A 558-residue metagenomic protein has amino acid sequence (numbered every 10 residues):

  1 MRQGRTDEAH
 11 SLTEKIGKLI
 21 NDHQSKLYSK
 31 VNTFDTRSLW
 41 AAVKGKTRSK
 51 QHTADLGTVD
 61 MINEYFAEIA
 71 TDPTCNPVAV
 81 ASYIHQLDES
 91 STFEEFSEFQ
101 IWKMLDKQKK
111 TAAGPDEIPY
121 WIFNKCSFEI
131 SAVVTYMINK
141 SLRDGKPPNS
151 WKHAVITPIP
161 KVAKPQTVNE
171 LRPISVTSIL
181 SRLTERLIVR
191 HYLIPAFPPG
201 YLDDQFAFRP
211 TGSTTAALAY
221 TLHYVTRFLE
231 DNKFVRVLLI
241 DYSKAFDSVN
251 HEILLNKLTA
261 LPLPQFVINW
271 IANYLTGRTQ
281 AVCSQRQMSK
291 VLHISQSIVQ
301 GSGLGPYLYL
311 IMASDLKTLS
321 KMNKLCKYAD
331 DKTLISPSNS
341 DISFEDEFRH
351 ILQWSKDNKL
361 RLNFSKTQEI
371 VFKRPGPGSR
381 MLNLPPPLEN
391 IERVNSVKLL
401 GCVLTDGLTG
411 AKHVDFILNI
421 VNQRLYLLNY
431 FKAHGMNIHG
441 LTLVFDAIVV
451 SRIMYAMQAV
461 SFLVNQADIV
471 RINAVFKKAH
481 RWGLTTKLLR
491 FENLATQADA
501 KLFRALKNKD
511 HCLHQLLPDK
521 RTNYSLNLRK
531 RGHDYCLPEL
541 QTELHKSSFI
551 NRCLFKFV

Functional and structural regions predicted by a protein language model:
M1-T53, L443-T486: Arg/Lys-enriched, amphipathic patches
K30-N169, S175, I179, L183 (+3 more regions): Surface-exposed loop/turn segments and immediately adjacent short secondary-structure elements within folded domains
K109-I118, I156, T167-V176, T215-T259: Conserved catalytic palm subdomain of right-hand nucleotidyl-transferase polymerases, strongest for RNA-directed enzymes
I188-Q205, E230, P306-S336, R452: Active-site palm subdomain of RNA-directed nucleic acid polymerases
Y242-K327: Conserved polymerase palm-domain catalytic core
A245-L261, K332-K356: Catalytic palm subdomain of template-directed nucleic-acid polymerases, centered on the conserved carboxylate motif
R286-M288, D346, Q353, R361-N395: Short, conserved micro-motifs composed of acidic
I391-Q458: Basic, alpha-helical interaction scaffolds
